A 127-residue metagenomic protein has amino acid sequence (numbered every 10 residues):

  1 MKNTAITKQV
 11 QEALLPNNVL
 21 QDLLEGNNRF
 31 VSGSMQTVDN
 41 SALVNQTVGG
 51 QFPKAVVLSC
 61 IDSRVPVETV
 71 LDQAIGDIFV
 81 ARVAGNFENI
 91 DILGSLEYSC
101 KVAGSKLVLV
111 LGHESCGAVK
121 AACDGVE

Functional and structural regions predicted by a protein language model:
M1-K2: Disordered regulatory segments flanking catalytic cores
A5-F87: Short, conserved "active-site rim" segments that organize catalytic pockets and cofactor/ligand binding
P16, V67-E127: Short HxH-centered metal-ligating active-site micro-motif
